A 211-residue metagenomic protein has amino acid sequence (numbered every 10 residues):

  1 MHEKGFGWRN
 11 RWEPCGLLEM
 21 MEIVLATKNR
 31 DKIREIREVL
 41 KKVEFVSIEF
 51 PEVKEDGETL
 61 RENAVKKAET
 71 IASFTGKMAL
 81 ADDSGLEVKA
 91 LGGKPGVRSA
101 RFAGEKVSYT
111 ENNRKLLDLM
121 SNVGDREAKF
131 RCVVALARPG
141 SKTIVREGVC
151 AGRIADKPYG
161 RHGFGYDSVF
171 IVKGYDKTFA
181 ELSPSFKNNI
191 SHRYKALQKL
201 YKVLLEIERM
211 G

Functional and structural regions predicted by a protein language model:
M21-V24, D31-G211: Anionic-ligand binding patches
